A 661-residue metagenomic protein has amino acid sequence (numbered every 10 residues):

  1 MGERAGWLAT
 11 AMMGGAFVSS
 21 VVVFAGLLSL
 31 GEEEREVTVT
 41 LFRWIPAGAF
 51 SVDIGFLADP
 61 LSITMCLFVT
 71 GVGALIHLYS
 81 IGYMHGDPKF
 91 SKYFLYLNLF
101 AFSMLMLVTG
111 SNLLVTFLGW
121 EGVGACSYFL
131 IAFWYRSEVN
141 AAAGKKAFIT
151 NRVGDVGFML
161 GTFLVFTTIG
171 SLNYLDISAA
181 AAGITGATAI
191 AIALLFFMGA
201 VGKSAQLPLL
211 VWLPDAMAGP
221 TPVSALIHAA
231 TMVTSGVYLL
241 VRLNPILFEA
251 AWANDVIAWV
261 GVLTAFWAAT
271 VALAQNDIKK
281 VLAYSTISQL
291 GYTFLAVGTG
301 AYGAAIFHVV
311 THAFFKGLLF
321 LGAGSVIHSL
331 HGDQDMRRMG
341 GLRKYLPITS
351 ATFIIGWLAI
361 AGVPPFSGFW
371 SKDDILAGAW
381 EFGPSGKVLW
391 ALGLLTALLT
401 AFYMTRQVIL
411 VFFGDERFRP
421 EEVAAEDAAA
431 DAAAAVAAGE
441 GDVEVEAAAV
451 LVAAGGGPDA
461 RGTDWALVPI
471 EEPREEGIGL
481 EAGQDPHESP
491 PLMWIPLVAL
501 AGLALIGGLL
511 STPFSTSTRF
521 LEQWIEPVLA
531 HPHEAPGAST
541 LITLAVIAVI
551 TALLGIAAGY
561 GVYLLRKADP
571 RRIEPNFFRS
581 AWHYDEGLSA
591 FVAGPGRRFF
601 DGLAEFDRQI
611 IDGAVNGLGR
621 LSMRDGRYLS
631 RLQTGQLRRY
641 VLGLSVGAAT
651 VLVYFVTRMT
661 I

Functional and structural regions predicted by a protein language model:
M1-L95, T167-G186, V211, R242-N244 (+2 more regions): Transmembrane helix-loop-helix hairpins at membrane boundaries of multipass inner-membrane proteins
G2-A16, K145-D155, K344-F353, V408 (+2 more regions): Alpha-helical transmembrane segments and their helix-start/interface "positive-inside/aromatic belt" motifs in integral
A11-S29, G154-F163, F353-A361, P496-T516 (+2 more regions): Hydrophobic alpha-helical membrane-insertion segments
F17-V21, K316, L398-V408, I550-R571: Hydrophobic alpha-helical membrane-embedded segments
A25-E33, F166-L175, V363-I375, L509-A530: Membrane-helix interface motif
A47-P60, R461, Q484-H487, P491-W494 (+4 more regions): Aromatic-capped, Gly/Pro-kinked transmembrane alpha-helices
A49-V69, T188-A200, L389-A397, H533-G555: Hydrophobic alpha-helical transmembrane segments
G71, L75-G119, A125-G483: Hydrophobic transmembrane alpha-helices and their helix-loop junctions in integral membrane proteins
